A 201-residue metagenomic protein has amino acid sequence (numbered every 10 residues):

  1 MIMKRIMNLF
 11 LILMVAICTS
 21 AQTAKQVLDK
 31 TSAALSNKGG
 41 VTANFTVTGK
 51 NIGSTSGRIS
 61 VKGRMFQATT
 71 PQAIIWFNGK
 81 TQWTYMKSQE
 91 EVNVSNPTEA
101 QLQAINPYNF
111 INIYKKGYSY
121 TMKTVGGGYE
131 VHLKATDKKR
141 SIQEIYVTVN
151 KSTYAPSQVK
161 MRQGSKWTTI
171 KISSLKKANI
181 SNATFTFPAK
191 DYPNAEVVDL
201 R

Functional and structural regions predicted by a protein language model:
K4-I12: Sec-dependent signal peptide recognition, specifically the positively charged N-region followed immediately by
L13, I17-G53, R64-M65, E90 (+1 more regions): N-terminal leader/targeting segments and the immediate start of mature chains
G39-N44, K62-A68, G126-H132, T153-Q158: Short, hydrophobic/aromatic-rich segments at coil-to-beta transitions
T42-N44, W83, H132, T148 (+1 more regions): Soluble periplasmic/extracytoplasmic beta-strand elements of cell-envelope proteins
S56-I105, Q163-T169: An acidic-aromatic
S56-R58, A73-I74, S119-T121, E144-T148: Short, surface-exposed charged micro-motifs
P97-G127: Flexible, surface-exposed loop/linker segments and immediately adjacent secondary-structure boundaries
V125-G128, T136-E144, K151-R201: Non-transmembrane domains of secretory- and envelope-associated proteins
